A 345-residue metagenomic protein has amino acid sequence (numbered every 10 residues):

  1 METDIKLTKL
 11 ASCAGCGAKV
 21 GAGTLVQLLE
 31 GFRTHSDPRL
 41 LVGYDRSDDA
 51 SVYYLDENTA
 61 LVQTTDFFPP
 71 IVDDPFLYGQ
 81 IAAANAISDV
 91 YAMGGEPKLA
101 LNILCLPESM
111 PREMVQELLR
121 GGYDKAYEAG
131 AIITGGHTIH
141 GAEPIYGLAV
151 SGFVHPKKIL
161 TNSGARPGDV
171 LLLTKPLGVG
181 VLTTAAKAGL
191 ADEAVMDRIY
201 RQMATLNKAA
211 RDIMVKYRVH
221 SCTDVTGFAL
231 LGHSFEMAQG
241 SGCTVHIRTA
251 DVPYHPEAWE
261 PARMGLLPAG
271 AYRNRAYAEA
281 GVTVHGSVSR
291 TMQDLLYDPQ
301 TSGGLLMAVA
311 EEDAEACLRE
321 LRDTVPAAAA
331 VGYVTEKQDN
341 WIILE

Functional and structural regions predicted by a protein language model:
M1-E345: Helix-biased detector of long, well-ordered alpha-helical tracts
